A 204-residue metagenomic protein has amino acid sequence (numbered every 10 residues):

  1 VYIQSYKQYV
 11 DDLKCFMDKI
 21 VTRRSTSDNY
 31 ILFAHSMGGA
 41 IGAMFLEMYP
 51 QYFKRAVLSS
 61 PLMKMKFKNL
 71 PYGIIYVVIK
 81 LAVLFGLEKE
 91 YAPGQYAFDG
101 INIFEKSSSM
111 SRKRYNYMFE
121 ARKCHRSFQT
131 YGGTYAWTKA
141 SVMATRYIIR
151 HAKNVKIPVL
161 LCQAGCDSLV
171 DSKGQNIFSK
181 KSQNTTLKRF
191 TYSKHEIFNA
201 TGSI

Functional and structural regions predicted by a protein language model:
Y2-V21: Alpha/beta-hydrolase active-site loop
R24-S36: Alpha/beta-hydrolase fold nucleophile elbow
A34-G39, A164: Conserved alpha/beta-hydrolase "nucleophile elbow" surrounding the catalytic nucleophile
I41-Q129: Alpha/beta-hydrolase-fold enzymes
G132-A152: Active-site nucleophile elbow and catalytic-triad environment of alpha/beta-hydrolase enzymes
V155, L161-Q163, D167: Short beta-strand/loop motif that positions the catalytic acidic residue of the alpha/beta-hydrolase fold
I157, V170-K180: Short alpha-helix in the alpha/beta-hydrolase fold that links the catalytic acid
S193-I204: Catalytic histidine-centered segment of alpha/beta-hydrolase-like enzymes
